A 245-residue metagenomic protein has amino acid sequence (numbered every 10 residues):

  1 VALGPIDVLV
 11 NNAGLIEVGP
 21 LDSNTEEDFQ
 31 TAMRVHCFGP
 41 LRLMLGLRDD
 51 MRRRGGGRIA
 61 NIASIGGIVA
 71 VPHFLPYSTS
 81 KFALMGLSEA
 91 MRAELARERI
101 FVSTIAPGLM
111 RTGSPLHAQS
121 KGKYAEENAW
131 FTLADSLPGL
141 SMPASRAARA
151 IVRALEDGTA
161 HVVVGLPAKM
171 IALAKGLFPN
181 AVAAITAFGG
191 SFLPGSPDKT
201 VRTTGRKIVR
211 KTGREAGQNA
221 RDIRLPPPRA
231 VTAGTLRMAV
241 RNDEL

Functional and structural regions predicted by a protein language model:
N12-E17: Conserved NAD(P)H cofactor-binding loop of Rossmann-fold oxidoreductase domains
P20-L21, D28-Q30: Substrate-binding pocket helix/loop in short-chain dehydrogenase/reductase
D22, V69-L75: Active-site loop immediately N-terminal to the catalytic Tyr-X3-Lys motif of short-chain dehydrogenase/reductase
M44, S80: Active-site helix of classical SDR
D50-M51, V69, A90-I100: Active-site-adjacent segment of SDR/Rossmann-fold oxidoreductases
S64: Residue(s) in the substrate-gating loop at a strand-loop-helix junction that position the organic substrate next
R97-A168, L173-G176, A181-S196: SDR active-site lid
